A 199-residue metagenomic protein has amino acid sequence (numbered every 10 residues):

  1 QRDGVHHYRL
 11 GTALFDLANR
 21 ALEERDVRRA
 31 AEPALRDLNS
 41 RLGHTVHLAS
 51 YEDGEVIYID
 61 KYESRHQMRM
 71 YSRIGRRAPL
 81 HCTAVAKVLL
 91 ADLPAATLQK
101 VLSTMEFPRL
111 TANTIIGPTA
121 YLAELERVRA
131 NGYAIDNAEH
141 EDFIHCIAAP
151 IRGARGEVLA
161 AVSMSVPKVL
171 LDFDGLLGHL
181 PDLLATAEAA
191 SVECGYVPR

Functional and structural regions predicted by a protein language model:
Q1-R29, R36, E188-Y196: N-terminal helix-turn-helix
D3, E52, G153: Acidic surface patches and DE-rich sequence motifs
H7, G11, E24, R28 (+7 more regions): Short, structured helix-loop boundary elements
D16-Q67, D92-A96, Y121-E124: All-alpha effector-binding/dimerization core of bacterial HTH-type transcriptional repressors
S50, D60-K61, S72, C82 (+1 more regions): Residue-level recognition of conserved beta-strand positions in structured domain cores
Q67-H140: Short, solvent-exposed recognition segments
Q99-K100, M105-E106, L184-R199: Cysteine/selenocysteine-centered motifs that mediate thiol-based redox chemistry or coordinate metal-sulfur cofactors
G117-A189: Extended hydrophobic
